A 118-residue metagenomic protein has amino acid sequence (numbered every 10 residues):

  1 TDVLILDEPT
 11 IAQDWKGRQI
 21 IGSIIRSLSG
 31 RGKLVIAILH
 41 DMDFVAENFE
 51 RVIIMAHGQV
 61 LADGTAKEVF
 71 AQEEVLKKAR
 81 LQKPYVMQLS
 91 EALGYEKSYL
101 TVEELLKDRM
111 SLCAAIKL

Functional and structural regions predicted by a protein language model:
L4-D7: Catalytic Walker B motif of ABC-type/P-loop ATPase nucleotide-binding domains
T10-I11: Short loop immediately C-terminal to the Walker-B catalytic DE motif in ABC-type ATPase nucleotide-binding domains
W15-G17: Helix N-cap at the start of a conserved alpha-helix in ABC-type nucleotide-binding domains
L39-H40: H-loop/switch region of ABC-family ATPase nucleotide-binding domains
V45-E47: A short, surface-exposed alpha-helical micro-motif characterized by mixed small hydrophobic and charged/polar residues
D63-G64: ABC ATPase "signature
L76-L118: ABC ATPase nucleotide-binding domains
